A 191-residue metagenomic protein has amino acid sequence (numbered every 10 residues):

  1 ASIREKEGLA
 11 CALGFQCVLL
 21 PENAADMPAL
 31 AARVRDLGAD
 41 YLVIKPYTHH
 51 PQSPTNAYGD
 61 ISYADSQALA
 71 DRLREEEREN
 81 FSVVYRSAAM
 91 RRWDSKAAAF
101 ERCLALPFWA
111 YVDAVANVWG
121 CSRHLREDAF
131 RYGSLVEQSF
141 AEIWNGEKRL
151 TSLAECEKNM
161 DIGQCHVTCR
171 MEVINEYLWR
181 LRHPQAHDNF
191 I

Functional and structural regions predicted by a protein language model:
A1-Q138, L178-L181: Radical SAM enzyme [4Fe-4S]-AdoMet core and its adjacent flexible, acidic and glycine-rich loops/tails across
A97-R102, N117-V118, S122-I191: Flexible mid-to-C-terminal extensions adjoining Fe-S/redox cofactors in radical SAM and related proteins
